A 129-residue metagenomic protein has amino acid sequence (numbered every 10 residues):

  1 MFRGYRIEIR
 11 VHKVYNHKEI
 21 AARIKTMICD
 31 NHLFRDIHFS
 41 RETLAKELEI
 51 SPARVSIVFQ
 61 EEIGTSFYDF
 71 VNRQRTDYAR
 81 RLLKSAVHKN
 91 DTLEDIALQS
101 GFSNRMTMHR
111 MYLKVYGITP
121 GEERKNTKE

Functional and structural regions predicted by a protein language model:
M1-L33, R41-E42, K46-P52, S66 (+4 more regions): Alpha-helical bundle regulatory/interaction domains
V55, T107-M108, Y112: Short hydrophobic/aromatic patch on the recognition helix
F59, V71, M111-Y112, R124: DNA major-groove recognition helix of helix-turn-helix
T65-V71: Short, basic-rich loop-to-helix N-cap that marks the start of a DNA-contacting helix
